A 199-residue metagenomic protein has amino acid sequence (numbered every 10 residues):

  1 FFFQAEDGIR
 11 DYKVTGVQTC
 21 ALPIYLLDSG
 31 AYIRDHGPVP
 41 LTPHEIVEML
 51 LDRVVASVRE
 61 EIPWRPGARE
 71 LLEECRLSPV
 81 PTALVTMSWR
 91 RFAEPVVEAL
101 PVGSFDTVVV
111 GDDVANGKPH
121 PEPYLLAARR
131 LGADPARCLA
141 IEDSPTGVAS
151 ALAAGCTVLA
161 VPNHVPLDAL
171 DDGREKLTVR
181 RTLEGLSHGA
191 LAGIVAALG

Functional and structural regions predicted by a protein language model:
F1-C20: Single conserved hydrophobic/aromatic residue that forms the stacking wall/gate of nucleotide- or nucleobase-binding
V17-A21, V39-E48, S104-F105, P135: Short, surface-exposed acidic
I24-Y25, E45, M49, P63-G67 (+3 more regions): Short beta->alpha linker loops
Y25-P40, V96, A128: Helix-loop "lid/cap" segments that line or gate small-molecule binding pockets
A31-E70, S78: Metal-dependent phosphoesterase signature
R69-L72, V148: Short amphipathic alpha-helical segments and helix-helix/interface helices
V80, W89-G199: Asp-based, Mg2+/Mn2+-dependent phosphohydrolase catalytic module
